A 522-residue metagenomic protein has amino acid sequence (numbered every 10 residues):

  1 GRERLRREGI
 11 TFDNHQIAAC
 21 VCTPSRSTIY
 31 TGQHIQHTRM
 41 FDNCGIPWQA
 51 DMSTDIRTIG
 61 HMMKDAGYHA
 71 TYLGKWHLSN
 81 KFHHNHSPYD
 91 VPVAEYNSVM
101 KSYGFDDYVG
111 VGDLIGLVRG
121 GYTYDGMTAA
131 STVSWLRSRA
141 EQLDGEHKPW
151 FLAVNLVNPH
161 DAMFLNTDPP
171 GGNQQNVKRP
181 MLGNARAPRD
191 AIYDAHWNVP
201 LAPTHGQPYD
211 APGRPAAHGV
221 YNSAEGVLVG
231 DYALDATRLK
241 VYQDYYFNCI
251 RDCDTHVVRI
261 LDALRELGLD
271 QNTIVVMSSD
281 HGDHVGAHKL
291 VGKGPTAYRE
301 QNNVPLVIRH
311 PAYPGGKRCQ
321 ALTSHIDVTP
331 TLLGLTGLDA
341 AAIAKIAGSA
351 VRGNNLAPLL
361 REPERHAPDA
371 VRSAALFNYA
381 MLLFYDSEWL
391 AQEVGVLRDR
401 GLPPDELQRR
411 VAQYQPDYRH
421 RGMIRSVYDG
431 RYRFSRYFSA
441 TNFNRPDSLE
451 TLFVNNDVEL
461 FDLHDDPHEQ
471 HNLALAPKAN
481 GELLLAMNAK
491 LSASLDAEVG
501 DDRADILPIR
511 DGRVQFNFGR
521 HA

Functional and structural regions predicted by a protein language model:
G1, Q142-K148, L156-N272, V276-L322 (+2 more regions): Active-site-proximal cap/lid insertion segments
G1-R26, G32, H37, G67-A70 (+2 more regions): Short, structured active-site-proximal loop/turn typified by the sulfatase FGly-forming signature C/S-X-P-X-R
G9-Q33, Y72-H83, A153-H160, M277-V285 (+3 more regions): Short, solvent-exposed turn/loop segments enriched in Gly/Ser/Thr/Pro and often Arg
T11, A18, G230-T237, A391-V396 (+3 more regions): Long, internal low-complexity/basic segments
D13, P24-R26, A66, S79-L114 (+4 more regions): Core domains of carbohydrate- and sulfate-ester-processing enzymes
T28-W150, M163-R179, D369: Catalytic-site neighborhoods of secreted/periplasmic enzymes that process anionic sulfate/phosphate groups
Y30, H37, G104-G116, V258-D262 (+4 more regions): Substrate-binding rim/cap in mid-to-C-terminal beta-strand-loop elements of soluble/periplasmic
P170, R299-E300, N378-A474, V514-N517 (+1 more regions): C-terminal, low-complexity/hydrophilic appendages and adjacent surface loops of extracellular/periplasmic anionic
